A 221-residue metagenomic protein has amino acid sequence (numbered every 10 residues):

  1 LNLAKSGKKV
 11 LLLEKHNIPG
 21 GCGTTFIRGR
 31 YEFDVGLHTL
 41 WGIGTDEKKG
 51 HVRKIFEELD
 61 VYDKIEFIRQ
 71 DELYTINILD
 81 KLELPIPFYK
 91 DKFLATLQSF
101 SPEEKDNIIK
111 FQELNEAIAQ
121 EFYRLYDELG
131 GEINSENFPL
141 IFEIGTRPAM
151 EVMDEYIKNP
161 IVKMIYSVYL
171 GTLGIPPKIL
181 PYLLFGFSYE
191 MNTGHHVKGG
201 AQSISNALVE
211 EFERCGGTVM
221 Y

Functional and structural regions predicted by a protein language model:
L1-L114: N-terminal glycine-rich phosphate/pyrophosphate-binding loop and immediately adjacent elements
L3-S6, V152-Y156, V168, A207 (+2 more regions): Generic, well-ordered alpha-helical scaffold segments in large soluble proteins
L13-K15, I68, K163-Y169, E210 (+1 more regions): Beta-strand segments within the central parallel beta-sheet cores of soluble alpha/beta enzyme folds
K15, I179-L184: Active-site-adjacent bridging/hinge elements
V35, K48, M164, M220-Y221: Acidic/polar loop patches that form or flank catalytic/metal-binding clefts of enzymes that bind anionic ligands
E47-G50, I144, P148, G199 (+2 more regions): Conserved active-site and cofactor/substrate-binding residues in soluble primary-metabolism enzymes
L79-I179: Rossmann-like flavin
F185-Y221: Helical element adjacent to the flavin cofactor pocket in flavoenzyme catalytic cores
